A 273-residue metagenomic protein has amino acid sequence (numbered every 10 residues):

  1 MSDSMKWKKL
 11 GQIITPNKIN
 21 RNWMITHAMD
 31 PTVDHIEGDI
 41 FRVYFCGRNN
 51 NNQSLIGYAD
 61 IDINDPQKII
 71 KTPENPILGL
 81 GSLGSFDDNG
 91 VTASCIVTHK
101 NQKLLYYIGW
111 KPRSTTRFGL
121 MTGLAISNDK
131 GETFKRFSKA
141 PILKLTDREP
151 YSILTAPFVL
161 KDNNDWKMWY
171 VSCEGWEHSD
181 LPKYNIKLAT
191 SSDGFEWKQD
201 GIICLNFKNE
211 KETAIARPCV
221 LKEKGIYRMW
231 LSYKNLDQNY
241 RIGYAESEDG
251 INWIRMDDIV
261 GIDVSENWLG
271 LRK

Functional and structural regions predicted by a protein language model:
M1-K273: Carbohydrate-active catalytic/glycan-binding domains of CAZyme proteins, especially the secreted or lumenal ectodomains
